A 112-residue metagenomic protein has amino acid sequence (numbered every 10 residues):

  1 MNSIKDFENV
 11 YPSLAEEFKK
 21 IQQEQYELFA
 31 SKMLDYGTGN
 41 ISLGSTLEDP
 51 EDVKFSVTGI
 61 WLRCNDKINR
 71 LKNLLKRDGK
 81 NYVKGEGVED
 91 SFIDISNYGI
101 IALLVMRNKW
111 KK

Functional and structural regions predicted by a protein language model:
M1-K112: Intrinsically disordered, low-complexity regulatory regions that flank transcription factor DNA-binding cores
